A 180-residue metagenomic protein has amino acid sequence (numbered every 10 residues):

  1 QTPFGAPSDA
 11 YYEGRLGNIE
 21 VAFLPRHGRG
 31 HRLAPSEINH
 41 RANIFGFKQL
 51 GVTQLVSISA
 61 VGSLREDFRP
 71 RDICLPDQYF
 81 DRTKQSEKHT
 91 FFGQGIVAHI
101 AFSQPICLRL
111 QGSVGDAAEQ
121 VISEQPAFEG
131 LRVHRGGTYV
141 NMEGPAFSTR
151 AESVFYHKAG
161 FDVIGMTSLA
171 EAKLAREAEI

Functional and structural regions predicted by a protein language model:
Q1-S103: Metabolite-binding pocket within alpha/beta catalytic cores that recognizes anionic/polar moieties
I19-F23, T53-V56, R71-C74, R132 (+4 more regions): Structural motif
H31-S36, V140-E143, G160-F161: Short, flexible loop segments at the rims of nucleotide/cofactor-binding pockets, characterized by
R41-K48, G112-G115, H157, L169-R176: Predominant activation on well-ordered alpha-helical scaffold segments within soluble catalytic domains
V52, Q78-K84, G115-A127, P145 (+2 more regions): Generic secondary-structure signature for well-ordered alpha-helical cores
G62, Y79-F80, T138-G144, A170: Glycine-rich beta-alpha junction loops
P105-H157: Active-site rim beta-loop-alpha module in soluble metabolic enzymes
R150-I180: A C-terminal functional module that forms or caps the active site or interfaces directly with catalytic machinery
